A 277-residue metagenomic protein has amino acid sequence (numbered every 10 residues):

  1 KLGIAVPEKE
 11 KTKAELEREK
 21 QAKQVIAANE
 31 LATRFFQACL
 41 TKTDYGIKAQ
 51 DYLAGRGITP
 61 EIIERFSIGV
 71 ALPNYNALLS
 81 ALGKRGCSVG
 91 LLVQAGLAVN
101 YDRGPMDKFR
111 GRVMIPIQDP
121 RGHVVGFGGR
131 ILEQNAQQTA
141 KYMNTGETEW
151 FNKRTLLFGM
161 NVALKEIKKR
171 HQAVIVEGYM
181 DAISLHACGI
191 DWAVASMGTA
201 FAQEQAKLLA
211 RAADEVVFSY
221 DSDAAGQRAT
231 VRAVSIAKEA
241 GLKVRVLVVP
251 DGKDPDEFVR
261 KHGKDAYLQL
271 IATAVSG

Functional and structural regions predicted by a protein language model:
K1: Conserved P-loop/Walker A NTP-binding site and adjacent catalytic elements of P-loop NTPases
K13-R34, N74-V216, T230: Phosphate-handling DNA/RNA-contact segment within nucleic-acid enzymes
K20-E64: Non-catalytic interaction/clamp surfaces of large macromolecular machines
Q50-G57, V234, L247-E257: A glycine-rich phosphate-binding loop feature that marks nucleotide/adenosyl-phosphate handling sites
A173-I175, D214-A225, L247-V248: Acidic beta-strand-to-loop metal/phosphate-binding motif
L208, S235-L242: Arginine/glycine-rich "motif VI" loop of SF2 helicases in the C-terminal RecA-like domain
Q227-V234: Amphipathic helical hotspot of TIR/SEFIR-family domains
G241-G277: C-terminal or mid-to-C-terminal helical accessory/interaction module adjacent to the motor/catalytic core
